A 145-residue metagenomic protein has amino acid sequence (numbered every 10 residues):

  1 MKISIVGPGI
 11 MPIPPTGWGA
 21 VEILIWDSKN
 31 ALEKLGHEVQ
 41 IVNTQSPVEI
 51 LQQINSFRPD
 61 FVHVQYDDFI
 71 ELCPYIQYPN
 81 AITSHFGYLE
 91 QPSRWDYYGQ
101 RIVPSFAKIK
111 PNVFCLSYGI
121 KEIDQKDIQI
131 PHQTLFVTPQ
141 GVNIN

Functional and structural regions predicted by a protein language model:
M1-T44: N-terminal subdomain of nucleotide-sugar transferases
I3-S4, F61-Y66, C73-P92, V113-F114: Active-site proximal beta-strand in glycosyltransferases
P8, V21-L24, V64-Y66, C115-Y118 (+1 more regions): Replace "coordinates the UDP/GDP/TDP-sugar" with "coordinates nucleotide-activated sugar donors
P12, F69-E71, L89-E90, E122: Short glycine-rich, flexible loops that bind phosphorylated cofactors or substrates
V42-V62, Y66, E71, Y97-R101: An amphipathic, basic-hydrophobic alpha-helix
Q45, G141-V142: Conserved short acidic donor-positioning loop in nucleotide-sugar-dependent glycosyltransferases
P92-S93, R101-L135, V142-I144: A short, active-site helix/loop in glycosyltransferases that binds the activated sugar's phosphate group
